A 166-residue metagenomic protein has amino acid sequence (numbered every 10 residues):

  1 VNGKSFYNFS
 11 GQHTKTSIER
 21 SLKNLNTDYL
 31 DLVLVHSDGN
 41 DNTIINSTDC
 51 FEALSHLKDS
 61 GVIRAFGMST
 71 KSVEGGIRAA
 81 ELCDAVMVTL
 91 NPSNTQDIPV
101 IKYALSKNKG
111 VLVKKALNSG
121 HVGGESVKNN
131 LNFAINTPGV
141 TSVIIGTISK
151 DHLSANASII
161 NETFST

Functional and structural regions predicted by a protein language model:
V1-K15, D41-N42, H121-G124: Active-site mouth loops of central-metabolism enzymes
S10-L22, A53: Short, well-ordered amphipathic alpha-helical segments that serve as non-catalytic structural scaffolds within diverse
S21-D28, L57, S165-T166: Intrinsic structural disorder
L22-N42: Active-site groove signature of glycoside hydrolases
S37-T166: Beta/alpha (TIM)-barrel catalytic core signal, keyed to glycine-rich beta->alpha loops juxtaposed to Asp/Glu that bind
